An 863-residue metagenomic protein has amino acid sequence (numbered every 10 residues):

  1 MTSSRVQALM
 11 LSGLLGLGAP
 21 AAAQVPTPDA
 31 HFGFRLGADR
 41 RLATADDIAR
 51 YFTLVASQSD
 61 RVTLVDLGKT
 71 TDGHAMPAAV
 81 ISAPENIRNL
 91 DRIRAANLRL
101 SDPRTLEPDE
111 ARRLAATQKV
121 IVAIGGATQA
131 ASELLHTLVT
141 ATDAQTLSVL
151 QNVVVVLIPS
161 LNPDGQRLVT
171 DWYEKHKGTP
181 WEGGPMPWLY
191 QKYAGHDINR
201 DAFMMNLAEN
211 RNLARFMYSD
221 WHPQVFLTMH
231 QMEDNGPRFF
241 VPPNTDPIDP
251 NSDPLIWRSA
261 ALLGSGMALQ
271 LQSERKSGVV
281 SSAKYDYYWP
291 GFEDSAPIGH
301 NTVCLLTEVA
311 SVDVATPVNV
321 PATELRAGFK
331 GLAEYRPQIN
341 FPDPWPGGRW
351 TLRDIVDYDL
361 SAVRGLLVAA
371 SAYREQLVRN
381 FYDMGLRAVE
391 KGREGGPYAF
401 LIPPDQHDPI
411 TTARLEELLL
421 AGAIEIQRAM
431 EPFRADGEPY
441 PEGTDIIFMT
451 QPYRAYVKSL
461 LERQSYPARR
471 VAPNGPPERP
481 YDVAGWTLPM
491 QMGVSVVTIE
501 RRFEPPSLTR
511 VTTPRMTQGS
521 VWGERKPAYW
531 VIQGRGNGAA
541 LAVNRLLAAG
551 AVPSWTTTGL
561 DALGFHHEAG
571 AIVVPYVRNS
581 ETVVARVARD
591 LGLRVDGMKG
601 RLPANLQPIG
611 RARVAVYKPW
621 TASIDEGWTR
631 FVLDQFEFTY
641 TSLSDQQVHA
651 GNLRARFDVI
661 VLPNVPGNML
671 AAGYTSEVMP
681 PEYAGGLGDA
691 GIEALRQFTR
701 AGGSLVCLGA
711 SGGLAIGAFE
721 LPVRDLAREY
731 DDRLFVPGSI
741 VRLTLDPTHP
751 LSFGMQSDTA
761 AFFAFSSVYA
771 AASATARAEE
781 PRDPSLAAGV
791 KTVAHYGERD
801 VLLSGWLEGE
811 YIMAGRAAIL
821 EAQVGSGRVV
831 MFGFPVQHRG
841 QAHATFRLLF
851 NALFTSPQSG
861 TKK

Functional and structural regions predicted by a protein language model:
M1-S4: N-terminal secretory signal peptides that target proteins for export/translocation
Q7-G18: Bacterial N-terminal signal peptides
A19-A23: Sec/Tat signal peptide C-region and signal peptidase I cleavage site
Q24-V154, A194, R200-D201, N206-A208 (+7 more regions): Intrinsic-disorder/low-complexity accessory segments
L134-L138, N152-E174: Carboxylate/His-rich catalytic cores and anion/metal-binding grooves
S160-N162, Y173, T228-G236, S711-G712: Short, solvent-exposed turn/loop segments enriched in Gly/Ser/Thr/Pro and often Arg
Q166-Q191, G195, R211, A761 (+1 more regions): Active-site-proximal cap/loop segments of hydrolase catalytic domains
